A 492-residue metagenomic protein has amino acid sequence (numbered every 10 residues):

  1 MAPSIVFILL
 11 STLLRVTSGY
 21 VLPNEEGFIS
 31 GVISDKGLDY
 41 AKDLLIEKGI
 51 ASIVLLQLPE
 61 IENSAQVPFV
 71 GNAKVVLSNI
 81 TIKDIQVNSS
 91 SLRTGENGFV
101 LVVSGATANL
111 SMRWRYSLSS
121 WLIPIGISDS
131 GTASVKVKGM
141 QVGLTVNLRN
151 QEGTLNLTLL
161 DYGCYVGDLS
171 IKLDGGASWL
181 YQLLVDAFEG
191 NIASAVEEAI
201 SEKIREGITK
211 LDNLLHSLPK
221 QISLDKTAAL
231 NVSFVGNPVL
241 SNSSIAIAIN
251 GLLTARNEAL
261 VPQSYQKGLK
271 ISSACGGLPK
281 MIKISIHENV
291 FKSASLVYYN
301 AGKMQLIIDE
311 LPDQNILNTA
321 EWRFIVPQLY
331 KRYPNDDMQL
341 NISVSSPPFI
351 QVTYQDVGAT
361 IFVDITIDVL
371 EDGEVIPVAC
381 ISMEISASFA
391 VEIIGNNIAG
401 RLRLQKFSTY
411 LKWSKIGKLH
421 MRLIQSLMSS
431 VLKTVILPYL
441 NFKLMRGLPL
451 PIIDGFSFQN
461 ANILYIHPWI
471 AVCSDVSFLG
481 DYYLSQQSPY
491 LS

Functional and structural regions predicted by a protein language model:
A2-S111, T158, Y165-S492: Extended, low-charge, aliphatic-rich alpha-helical segments
G126-S128: Mobile, glycine-rich extracellular loop/lid and propeptide segments that shape or gate substrate/ligand access
Q141-G143, M281: Extended, solvent-exposed, non-transmembrane regions
T145-Q151, A390-I394: Short beta-strand micro-motifs enriched in acidic
G153-L157: Electropositive, elongated alpha-helical scaffolds characteristic of BAR/F-BAR
